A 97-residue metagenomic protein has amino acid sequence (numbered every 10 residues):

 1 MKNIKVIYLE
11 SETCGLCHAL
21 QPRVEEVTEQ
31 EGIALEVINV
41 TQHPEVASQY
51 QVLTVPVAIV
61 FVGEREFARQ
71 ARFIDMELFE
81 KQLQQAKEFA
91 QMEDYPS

Functional and structural regions predicted by a protein language model:
M1-E26, Q30: Local sequence-structure signature of Cys/Sec-based thiol-disulfide redox active-site neighborhoods
L9, G32-V46: Thiol-based oxidoreductase modules, predominantly thioredoxin-like and allied folds used for disulfide exchange
G15, Q42-E45, I74: Short alpha-helical
V40, V52, R72: Conserved strand-loop elements at the edges of beta-sheets that form or border functional pockets
H43, V55, F67: Active-site loop signature of alpha/beta-hydrolase-fold enzymes
V46-Y50, Q82: CheY-like receiver
Y50-I59: Structural micro-motif
F61-D94: Non-catalytic, surface beta->alpha helical segment in thiol-disulfide oxidoreductase systems
